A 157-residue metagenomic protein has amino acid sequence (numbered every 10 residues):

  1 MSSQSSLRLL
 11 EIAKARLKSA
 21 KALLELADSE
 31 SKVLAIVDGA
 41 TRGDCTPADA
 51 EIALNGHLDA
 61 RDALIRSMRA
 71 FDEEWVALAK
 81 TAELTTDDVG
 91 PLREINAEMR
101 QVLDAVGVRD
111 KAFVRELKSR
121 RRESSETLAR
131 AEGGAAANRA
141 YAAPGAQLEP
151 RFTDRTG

Functional and structural regions predicted by a protein language model:
S2-L84, R93-E94: Extended, charge-rich alpha-helical scaffolding segments
V89-G157: Short terminal interaction segments
